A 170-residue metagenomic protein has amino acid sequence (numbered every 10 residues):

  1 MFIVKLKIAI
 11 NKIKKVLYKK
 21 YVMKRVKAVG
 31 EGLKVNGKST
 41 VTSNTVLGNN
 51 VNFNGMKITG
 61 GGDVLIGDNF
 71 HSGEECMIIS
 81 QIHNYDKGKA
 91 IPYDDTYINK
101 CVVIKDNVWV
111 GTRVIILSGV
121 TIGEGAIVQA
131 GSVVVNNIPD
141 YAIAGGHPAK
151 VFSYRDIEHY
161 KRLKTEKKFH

Functional and structural regions predicted by a protein language model:
M1-T42, H170: Extended, small-residue-rich solenoid/repeat segments and analogous flexible loops that form exposed scaffolds
T40-L47, N52-T121, H147-P148, Y154-D156 (+1 more regions): Flexible, glycine/small-residue-enriched loop-and-beta-strand segment within the central core of proteins
G62, E124, D140: Short coil/turn segments at beta-strand junctions that form active-site/ligand-binding loops
W109, G123, I127-Q129, V133: A generic "structured core" feature
N136, S153: Short helix N-cap motif at coil->helix boundaries in the Bergerat
P139-D140, G145-P148: Acidic, glycine-centered active-site loop in nucleotide-sugar glycosyltransferases
K161-H170: Acidic/histidine-enriched, glycine/proline-rich intrinsically disordered or flexible terminal extensions
